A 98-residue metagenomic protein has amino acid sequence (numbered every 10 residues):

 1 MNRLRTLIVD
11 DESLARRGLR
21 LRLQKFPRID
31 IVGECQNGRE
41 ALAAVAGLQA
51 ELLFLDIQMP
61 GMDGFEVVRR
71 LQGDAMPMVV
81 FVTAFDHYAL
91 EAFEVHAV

Functional and structural regions predicted by a protein language model:
M1-R5: Non-catalytic signal-transmission and effector/linker regions of two-component phosphorelay proteins
D10-D11: Acidic di-acidic motifs
A15, Q24, P60: The feature encodes the CheY-like receiver
R20, Q24, E34-L52: Acidic, metal-coordinating helix/loop segments flanking the phosphotransfer/catalytic sites of two-component signaling
L23-F26, D74: Acidic-histidine catalytic/liganding microenvironments
R28-I31, M76: Glycine-centered tight turns that cap/initiate beta-strands
L42-V98: CheY-like receiver
